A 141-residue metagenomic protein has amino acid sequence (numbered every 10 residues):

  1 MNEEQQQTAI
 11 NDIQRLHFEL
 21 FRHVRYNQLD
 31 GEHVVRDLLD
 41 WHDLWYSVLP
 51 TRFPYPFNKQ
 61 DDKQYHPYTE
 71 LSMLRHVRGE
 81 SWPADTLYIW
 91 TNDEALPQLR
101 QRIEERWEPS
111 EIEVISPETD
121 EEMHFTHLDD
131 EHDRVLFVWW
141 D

Functional and structural regions predicted by a protein language model:
M1-R106: Long, contiguous N-terminal structural blocks used for assembly/anchoring
E108-D141: Acidic, proline/glycine-rich low-complexity IDRs
